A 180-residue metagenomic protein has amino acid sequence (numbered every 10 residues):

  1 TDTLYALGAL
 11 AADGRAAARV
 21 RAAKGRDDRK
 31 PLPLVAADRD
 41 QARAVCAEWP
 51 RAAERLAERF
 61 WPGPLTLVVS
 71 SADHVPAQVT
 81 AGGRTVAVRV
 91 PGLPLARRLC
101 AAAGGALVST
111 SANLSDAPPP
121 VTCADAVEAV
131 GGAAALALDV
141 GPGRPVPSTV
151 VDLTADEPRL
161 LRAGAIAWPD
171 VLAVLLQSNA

Functional and structural regions predicted by a protein language model:
D2-A180: Active-site-adjacent structural elements in enzyme catalytic cores
